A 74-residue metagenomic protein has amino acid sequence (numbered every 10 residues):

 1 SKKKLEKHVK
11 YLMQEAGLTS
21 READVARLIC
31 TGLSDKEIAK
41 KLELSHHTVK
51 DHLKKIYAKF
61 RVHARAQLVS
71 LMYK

Functional and structural regions predicted by a protein language model:
S1-G17, K36, K40: Linker/hinge segments immediately adjacent to helix-turn-helix/homeobox DNA-binding domains
K7, S20, T48-D51: Alpha-helix N-cap/N′ positions at the starts of helices
G17-L18, F60: Histidine kinase transmitter module recognition
R21-V25: The N-cap/first-turn positions of alpha helices within or immediately adjacent to helix-turn-helix DNA-binding domains
R27, K40, S70: A cross-family signal for key residues in well-ordered alpha-helices that form functional helical elements
I29-L33, M72: Short helix-to-turn junction characteristic of helix-turn-helix DNA-binding domains, especially the helix
G32-Q67: Recognition helix of helix-turn-helix DNA-binding domains
